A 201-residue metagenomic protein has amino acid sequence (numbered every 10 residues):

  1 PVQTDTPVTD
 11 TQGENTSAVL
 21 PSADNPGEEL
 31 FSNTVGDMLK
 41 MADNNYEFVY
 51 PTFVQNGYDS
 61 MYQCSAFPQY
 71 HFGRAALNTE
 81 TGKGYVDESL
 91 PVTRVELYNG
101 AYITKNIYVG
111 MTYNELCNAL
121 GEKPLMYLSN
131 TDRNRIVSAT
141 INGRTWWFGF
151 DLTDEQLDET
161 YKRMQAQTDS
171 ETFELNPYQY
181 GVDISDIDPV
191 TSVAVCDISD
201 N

Functional and structural regions predicted by a protein language model:
P1-N134, I141, T168-N201: Short helix/turn-capping signatures at newly exposed starts of structured segments
A76, S138, W147-G149: Hydrophobic beta-strand positions
N142-D158: Long, compositionally biased
D154-T172: Mixed-charge, low-complexity intrinsically disordered segments
